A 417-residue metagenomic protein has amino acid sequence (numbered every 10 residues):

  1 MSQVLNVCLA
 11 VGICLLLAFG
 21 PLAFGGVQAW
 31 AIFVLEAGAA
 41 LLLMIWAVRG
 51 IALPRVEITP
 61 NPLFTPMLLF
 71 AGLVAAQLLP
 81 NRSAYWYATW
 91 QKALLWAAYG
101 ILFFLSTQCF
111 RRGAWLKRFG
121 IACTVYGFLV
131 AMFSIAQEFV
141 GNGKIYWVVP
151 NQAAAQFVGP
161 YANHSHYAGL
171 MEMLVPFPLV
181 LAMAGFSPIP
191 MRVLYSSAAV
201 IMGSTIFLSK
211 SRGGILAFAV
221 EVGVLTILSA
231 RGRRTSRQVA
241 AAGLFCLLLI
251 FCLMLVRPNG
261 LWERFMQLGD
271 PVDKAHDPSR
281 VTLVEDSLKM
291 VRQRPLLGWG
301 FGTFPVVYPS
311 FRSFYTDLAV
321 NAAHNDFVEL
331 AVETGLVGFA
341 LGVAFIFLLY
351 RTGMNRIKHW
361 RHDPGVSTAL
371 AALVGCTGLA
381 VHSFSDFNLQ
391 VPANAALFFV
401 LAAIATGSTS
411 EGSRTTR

Functional and structural regions predicted by a protein language model:
M1-Q3, V7-G26, F33-A47, A71-L78 (+4 more regions): Alpha-helical transmembrane segments of multi-pass inner-membrane proteins
G20-G26, P80-N81, V148-P160, P278-T282 (+2 more regions): Juxtamembrane membrane-water interface segments that cap and precede transmembrane helices
G50-P60: Membrane-helix interface linkers and caps
L79-R82, N142-G143, T226, R294 (+1 more regions): A short secondary-structure junction motif
T89-K92, P271-D273: Extracellular loop and loop/strand-boundary signature of outer-membrane beta-barrel proteins
Q156-P160, F218-V222, L253-D286, R292 (+1 more regions): Flexible juxtamembrane loops connecting transmembrane helices in multi-pass membrane enzymes that build or modify
N163, V281-N321, F327-L330, T334-L341: TM-adjacent membrane-interface loops and short helices in multi-pass inner/ER membrane proteins
